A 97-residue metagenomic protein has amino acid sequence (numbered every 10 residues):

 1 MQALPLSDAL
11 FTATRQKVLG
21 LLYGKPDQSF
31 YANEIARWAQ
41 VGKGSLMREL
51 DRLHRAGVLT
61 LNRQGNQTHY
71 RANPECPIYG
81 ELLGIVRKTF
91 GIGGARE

Functional and structural regions predicted by a protein language model:
M1, D8-A9, R37-Q40, R48-D51 (+1 more regions): A short linear-motif detector with a strong N-terminal bias
M1-Q2, P26, E34-W38, P74-G80: Generic detector of short, locally flexible boundary/turn motifs and exposed helical patches
M1-S29: Extreme N-terminal segment that seeds HTH/winged-HTH DNA-binding domains in transcriptional regulators
S7-T14, R52-N62, N73-P74: Short N-terminal helix-initiation segments at or just after the protein's N-terminus
F11-A13, G44, R48, L83: General helical secondary-structure elements
V18, K25-T68: N-terminal helix-turn-helix
H69-E97: Conserved segment of winged-helix/HTH DNA-binding domains
